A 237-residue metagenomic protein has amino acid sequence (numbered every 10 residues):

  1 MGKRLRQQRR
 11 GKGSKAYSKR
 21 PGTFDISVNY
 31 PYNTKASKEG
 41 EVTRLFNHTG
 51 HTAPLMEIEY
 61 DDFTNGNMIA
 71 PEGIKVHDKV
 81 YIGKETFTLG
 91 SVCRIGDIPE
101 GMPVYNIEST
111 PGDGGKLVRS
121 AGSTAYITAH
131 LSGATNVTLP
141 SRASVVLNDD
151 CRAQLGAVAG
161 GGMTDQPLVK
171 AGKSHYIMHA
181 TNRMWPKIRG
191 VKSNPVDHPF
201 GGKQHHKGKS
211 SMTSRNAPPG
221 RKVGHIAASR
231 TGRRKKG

Functional and structural regions predicted by a protein language model:
M1-H51, V76-G237: Basic, glycine/proline-rich low-complexity segments that contact nucleic acids
G50-T52, I58-Y60: Structural recognition of beta-strand segments within beta-rich domains
P54-M56, I69-A70: Short N-terminal amphipathic alpha-helices
M56-E57, T135: Short, hydrophobic/aromatic-rich beta-strand segments within well-structured domains
Y60, A70, A129: Conserved strand-loop elements at the edges of beta-sheets that form or border functional pockets
Y60-F63, S141: Short acidic-glycine loop/turn motifs at beta-strand connectors
F63-K75: Beta-strand/loop nucleic-acid-binding surfaces
